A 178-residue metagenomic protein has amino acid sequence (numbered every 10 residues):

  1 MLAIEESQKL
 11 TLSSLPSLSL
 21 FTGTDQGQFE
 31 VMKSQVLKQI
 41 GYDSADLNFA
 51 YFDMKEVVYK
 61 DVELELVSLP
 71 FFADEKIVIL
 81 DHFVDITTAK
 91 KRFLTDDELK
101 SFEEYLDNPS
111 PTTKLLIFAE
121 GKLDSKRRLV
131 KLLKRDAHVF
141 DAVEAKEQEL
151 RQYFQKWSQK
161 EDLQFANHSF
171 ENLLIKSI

Functional and structural regions predicted by a protein language model:
M1-L37: Glycine-rich P-loop/Walker A and Walker A-like loops and their local beta1-loop-alpha1 context in P-loop NTPases
L2-I4, E30, L37-I178: Non-catalytic interfacial helical region
